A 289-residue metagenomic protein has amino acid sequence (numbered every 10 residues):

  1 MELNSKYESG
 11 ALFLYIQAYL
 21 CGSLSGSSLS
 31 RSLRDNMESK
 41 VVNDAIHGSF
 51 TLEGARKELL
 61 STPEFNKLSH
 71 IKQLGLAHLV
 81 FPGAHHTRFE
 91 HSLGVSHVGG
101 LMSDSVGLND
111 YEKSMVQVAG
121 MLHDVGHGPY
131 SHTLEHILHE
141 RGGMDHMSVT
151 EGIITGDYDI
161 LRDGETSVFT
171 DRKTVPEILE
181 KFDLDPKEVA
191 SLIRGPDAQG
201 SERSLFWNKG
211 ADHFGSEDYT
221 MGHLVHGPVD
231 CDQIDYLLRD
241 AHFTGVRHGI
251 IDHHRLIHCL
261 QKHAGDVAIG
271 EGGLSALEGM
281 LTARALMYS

Functional and structural regions predicted by a protein language model:
E2-E8, D35: Intrinsically disordered, low-complexity polyampholyte segments enriched for Lys and acidic residues
L33-I71, L79-V118, G126-S289: Sequence-structural signature of the catalytic-core scaffold of metal-dependent phosphohydrolases that act on
L74: "…together with the soluble PPM/PP2C metallo-phosphatase catalytic core" -> "…together with the soluble PPM/PP2C
